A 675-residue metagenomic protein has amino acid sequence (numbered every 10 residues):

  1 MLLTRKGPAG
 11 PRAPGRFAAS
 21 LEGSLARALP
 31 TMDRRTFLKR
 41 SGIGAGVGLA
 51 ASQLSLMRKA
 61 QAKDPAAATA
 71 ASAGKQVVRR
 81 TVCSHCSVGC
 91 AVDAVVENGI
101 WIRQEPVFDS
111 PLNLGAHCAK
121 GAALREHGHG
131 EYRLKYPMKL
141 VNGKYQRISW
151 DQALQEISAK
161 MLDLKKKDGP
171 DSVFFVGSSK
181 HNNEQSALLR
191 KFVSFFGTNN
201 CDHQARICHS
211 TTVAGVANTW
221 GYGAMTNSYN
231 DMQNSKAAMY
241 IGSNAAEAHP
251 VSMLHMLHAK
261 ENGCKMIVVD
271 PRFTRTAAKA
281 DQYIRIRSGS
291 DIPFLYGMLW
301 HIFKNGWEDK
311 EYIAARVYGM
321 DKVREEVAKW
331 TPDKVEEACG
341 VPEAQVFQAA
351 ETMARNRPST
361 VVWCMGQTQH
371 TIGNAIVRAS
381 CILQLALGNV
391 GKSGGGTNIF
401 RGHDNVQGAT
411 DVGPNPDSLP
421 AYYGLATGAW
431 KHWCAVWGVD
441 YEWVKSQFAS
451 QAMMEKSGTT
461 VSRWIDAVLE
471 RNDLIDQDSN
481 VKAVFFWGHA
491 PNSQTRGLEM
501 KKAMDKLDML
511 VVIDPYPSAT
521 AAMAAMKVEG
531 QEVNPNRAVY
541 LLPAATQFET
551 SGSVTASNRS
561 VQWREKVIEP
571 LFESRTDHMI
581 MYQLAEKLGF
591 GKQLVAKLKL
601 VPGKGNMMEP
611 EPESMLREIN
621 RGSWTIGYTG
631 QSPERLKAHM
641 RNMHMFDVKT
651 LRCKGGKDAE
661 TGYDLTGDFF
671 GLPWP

Functional and structural regions predicted by a protein language model:
L2-W307, G319, K329, K334 (+8 more regions): N-terminal export/assembly segments and adjacent metallocofactor-ligating motifs of anaerobic energy-metabolism
L3, P30, R35, A68 (+10 more regions): Intrinsically disordered/low-complexity terminal segments and short unstructured peptides
T4-R5, T36, P416, Y423 (+3 more regions): Generic extreme N-terminus detector
S20-G23, R27, S55, V362 (+2 more regions): Intrinsically disordered, low-complexity serine/threonine-rich segments
H85-V88, V92, K120, P602-M607 (+3 more regions): Residue-level detector of bioactive/disordered segments in secreted/extracellular proteins and virion assembly
S210-I382, A386-K392, F400-R621, T625: Non-catalytic alpha/beta scaffold blocks inside enzyme catalytic domains
A409-T410, N415, E609-P675: Long, low-complexity segments enriched in small/aliphatic residues
